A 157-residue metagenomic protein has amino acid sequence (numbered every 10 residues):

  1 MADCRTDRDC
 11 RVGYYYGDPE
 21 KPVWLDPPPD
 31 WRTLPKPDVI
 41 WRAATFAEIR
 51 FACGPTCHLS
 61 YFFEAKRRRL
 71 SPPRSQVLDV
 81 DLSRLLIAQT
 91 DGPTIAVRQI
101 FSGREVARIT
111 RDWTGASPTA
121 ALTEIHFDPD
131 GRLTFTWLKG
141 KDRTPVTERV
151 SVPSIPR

Functional and structural regions predicted by a protein language model:
M1-G13, R42-G54, L78-A96, H126 (+1 more regions): Short beta-strand elements that form the blades of beta-propeller/WD-repeat-like and other beta-sheet-rich scaffold
A2, E105-R111, A120-I125: Hydrophobic transmembrane signal anchors and adjacent membrane-proximal interface regions, especially in viral
D9-D30, G54-S75, I95-G115, K141-R157: Surface-exposed loop/turn elements that mediate protein-protein interactions on large endomembrane-trafficking
D30-I40, P72-L85, A116-H126: Repeated scaffold domains used in trafficking and secretory/extracellular systems, primarily beta-propellers
W31-F62: Right-handed parallel beta-helix
S117-R149: Active-site or metal-binding loop neighborhoods of secreted/extracellular toxin and effector enzymes
